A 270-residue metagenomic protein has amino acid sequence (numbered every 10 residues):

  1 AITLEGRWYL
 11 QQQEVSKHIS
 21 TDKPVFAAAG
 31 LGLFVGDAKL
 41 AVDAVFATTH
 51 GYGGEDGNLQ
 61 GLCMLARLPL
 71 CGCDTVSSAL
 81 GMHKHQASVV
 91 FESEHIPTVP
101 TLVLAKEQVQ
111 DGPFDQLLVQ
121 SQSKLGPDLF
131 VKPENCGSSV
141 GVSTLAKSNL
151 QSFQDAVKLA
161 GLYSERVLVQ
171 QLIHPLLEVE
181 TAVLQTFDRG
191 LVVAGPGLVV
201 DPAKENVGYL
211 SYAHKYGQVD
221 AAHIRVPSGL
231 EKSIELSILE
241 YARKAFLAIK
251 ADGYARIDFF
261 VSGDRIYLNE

Functional and structural regions predicted by a protein language model:
A1-V76, L80-Q86, L104-L117: ATP-binding N-terminal substructure of ATP-dependent carboxylate-amine bond-forming enzymes
V35, K39, A79-L176, T186-D188 (+1 more regions): Active-site nucleotide/adenylate-binding loops and adjacent lid/helix of ATP-dependent enzymes
H50-G51, S139, D201-E205: Glycine-rich phosphate/pyrophosphate-binding beta-alpha loops
L70-D74, P100-V103, P133, E270: Short beta-strands and strand-loop turn motifs
L150-E240, V261, I266-Y267: Phosphate-binding site of ATP-dependent enzymes
F246-E270: Conserved metal-phosphate-binding beta-hairpin within the catalytic cores of diverse ATP-dependent phosphoryl-transfer
